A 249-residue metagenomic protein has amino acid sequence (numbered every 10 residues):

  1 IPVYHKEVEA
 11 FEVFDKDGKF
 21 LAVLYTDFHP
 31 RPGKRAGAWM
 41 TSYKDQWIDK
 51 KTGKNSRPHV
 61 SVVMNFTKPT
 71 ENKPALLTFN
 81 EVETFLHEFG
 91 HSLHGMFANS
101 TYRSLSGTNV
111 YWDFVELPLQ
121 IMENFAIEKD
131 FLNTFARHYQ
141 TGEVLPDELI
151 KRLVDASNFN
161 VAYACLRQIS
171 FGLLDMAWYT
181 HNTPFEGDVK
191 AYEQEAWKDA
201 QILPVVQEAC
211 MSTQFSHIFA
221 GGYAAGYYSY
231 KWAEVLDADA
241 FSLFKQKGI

Functional and structural regions predicted by a protein language model:
I1-I249: Cation-handling catalytic/transport regions enriched in His/Asp/Glu
